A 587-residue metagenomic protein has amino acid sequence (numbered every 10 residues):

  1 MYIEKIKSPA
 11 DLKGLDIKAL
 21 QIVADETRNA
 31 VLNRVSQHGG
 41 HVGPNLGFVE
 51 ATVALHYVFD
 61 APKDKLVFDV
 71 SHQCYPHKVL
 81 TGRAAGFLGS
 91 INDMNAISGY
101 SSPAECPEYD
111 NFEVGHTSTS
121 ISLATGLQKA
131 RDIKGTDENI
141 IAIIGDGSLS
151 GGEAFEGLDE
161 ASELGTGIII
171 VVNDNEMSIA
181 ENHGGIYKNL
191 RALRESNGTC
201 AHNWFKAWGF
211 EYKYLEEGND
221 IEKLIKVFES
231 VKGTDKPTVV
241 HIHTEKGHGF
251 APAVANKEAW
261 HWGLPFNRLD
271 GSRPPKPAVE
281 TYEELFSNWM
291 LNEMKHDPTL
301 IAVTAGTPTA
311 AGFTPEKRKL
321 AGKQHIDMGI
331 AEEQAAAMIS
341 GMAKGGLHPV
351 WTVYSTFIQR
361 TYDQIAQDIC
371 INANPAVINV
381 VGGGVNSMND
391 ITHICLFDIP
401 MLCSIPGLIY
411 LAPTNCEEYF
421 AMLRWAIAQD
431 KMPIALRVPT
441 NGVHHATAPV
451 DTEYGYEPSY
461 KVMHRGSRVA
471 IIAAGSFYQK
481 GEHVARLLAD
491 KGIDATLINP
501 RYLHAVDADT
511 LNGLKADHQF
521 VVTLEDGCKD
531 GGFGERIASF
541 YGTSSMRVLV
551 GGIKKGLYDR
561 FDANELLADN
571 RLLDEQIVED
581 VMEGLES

Functional and structural regions predicted by a protein language model:
M1-R34, P252-R268: Cofactor-/ligand-binding subdomain signature composed of acidic, glycine-rich, tryptophan-containing flexible loops
N29-S36, A96-E113, T136-I141, T314-I326 (+4 more regions): Glycine/charged-rich beta-loop-alpha catalytic/anionic-binding loops adjacent to active sites
H41-L164, L300, A305, T314-P315: Cofactor-binding active-site loop characterized by glycine-rich and histidine/acidic residues
V70-Y75, I144-G151, V172-S178, G218-N219 (+10 more regions): Acidic, glycine-rich active-site loops and adjacent beta-strand->loop/helix elements that engage anionic groups
F87-I97, E163-M177, C370-G382: A glycine-rich helix N-cap at a beta->alpha junction
D110-N267, G271-V279, E283-N288, L408-H518: Glycine-rich ThDP/TPP pyrophosphate-binding loop and its adjacent helix/strand module within ThDP-dependent enzymes
F250-Q359, Q364-N374, I472-G475: Non-catalytic terminal/interface segments that mediate subunit docking, oligomerization, and allosteric communication
P265, R273-A278, S387-N389, I409 (+1 more regions): Peripheral docking tails and interdomain loops at the edges of cofactor- or intermediate-handling domains
